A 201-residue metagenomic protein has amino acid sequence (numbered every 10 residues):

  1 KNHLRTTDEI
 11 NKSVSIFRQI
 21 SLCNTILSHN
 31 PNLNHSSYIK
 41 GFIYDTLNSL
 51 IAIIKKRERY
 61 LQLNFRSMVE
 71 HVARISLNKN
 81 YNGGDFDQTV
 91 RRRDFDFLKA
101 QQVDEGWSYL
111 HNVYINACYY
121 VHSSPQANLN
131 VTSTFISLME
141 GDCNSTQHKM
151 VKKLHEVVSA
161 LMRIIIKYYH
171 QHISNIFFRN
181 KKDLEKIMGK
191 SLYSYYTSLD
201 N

Functional and structural regions predicted by a protein language model:
K1-L27, Q88-N201: Long, charged low-complexity segments
N11-S49: Short, contiguous, well-structured surface segments enriched in hydrophobic/aromatic residues
N32-I39, I51-L63, A100-W107, N144: Short, charged/polar micro-motifs that form catalytic or ligand-binding hotspots
I39-N80: Short, hydrophobic, well-ordered secondary-structure elements
R59, R66, N78, D85-F86 (+2 more regions): Flexible domain-boundary/linker segments
E70-R74, N78-L98: Internal, hydrophobic cores of structured domains that mediate oligomerization or house catalytic pockets within large
